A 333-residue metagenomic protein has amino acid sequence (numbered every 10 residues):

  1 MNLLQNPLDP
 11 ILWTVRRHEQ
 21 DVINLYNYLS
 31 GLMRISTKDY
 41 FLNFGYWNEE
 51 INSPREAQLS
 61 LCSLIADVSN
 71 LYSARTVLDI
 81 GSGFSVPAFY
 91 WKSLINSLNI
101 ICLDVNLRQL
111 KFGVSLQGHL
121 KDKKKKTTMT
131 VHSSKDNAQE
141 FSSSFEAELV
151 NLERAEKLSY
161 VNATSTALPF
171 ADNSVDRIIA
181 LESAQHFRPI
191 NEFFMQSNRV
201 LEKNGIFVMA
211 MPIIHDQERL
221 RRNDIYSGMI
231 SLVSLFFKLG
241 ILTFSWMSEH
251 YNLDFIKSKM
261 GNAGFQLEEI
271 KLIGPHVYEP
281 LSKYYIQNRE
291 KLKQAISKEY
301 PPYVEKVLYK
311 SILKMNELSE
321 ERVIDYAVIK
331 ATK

Functional and structural regions predicted by a protein language model:
M1-I35: N-terminal auxiliary segments of SAM/dcSAM-dependent transferases
I23-V68: Class I SAM-dependent transferase core
A74-G83: Conserved class I S-adenosyl-L-methionine
L78, P87-A167: Class I SAM-dependent methyltransferase SAM/SAH-binding core
T166-I178: A short acidic, Gly/Pro-enriched loop at the edge of an enzyme's catalytic core that lines a small-molecule cofactor
N191-I206: A short glycine-rich, Lys/Arg-flanked "PGG" loop and its adjoining helix->strand segment in the class I
V208-F236: Conserved class I S-adenosyl-L-methionine
R222, S234-V323: Substrate-binding/catalytic lobe of Class I Rossmann-like enzymes that use SAM or dcSAM, i.e., the mid-to-C-terminal
